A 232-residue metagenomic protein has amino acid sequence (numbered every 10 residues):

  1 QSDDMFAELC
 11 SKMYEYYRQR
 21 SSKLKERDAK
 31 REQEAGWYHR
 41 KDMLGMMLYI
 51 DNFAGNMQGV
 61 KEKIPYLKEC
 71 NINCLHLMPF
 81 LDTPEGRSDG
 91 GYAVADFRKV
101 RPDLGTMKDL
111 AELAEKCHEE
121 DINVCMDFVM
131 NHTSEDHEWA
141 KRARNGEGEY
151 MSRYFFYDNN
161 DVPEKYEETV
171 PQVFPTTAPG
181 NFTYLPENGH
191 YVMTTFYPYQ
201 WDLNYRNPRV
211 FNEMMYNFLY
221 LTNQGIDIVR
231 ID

Functional and structural regions predicted by a protein language model:
Q1-M215, L219, N223: Acidic/aromatic-lined carbohydrate-recognition and catalytic surfaces of CAZymes acting on diverse glycans
L75, V229-I231: Hydrophobic residues within beta-strands of alpha/beta enzymes
